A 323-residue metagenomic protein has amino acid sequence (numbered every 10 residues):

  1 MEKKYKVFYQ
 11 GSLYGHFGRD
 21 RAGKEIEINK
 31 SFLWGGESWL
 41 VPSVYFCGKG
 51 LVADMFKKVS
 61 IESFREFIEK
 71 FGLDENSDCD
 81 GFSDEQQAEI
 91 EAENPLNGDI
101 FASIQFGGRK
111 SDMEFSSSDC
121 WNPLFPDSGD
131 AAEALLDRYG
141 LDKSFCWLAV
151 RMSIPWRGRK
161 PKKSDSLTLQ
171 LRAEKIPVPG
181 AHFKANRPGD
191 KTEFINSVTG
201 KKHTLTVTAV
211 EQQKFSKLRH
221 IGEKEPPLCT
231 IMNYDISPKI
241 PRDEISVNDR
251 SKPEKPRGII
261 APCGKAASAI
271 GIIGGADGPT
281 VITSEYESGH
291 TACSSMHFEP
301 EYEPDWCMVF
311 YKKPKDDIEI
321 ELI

Functional and structural regions predicted by a protein language model:
M1-A269, I282-I323: Alpha-helical, hydrophobic structural elements that either
G275: Active-site nucleophile and cofactor-binding loops and adjacent substrate-binding regions of central metabolic enzymes
